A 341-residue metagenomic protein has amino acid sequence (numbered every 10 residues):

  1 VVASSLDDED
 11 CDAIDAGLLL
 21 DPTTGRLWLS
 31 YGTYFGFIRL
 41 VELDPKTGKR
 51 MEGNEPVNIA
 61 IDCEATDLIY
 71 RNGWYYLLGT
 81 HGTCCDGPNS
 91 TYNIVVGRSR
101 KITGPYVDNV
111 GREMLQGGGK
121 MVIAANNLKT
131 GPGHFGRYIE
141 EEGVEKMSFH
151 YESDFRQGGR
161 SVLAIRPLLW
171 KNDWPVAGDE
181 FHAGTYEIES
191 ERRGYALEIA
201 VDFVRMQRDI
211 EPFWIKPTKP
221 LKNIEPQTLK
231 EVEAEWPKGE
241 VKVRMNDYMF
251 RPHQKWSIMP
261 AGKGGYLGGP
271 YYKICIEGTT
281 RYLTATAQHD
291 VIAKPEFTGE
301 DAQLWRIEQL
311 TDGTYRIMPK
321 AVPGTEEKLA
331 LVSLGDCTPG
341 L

Functional and structural regions predicted by a protein language model:
V1-I14, L20-C63, Y70-I123, E142-T185 (+2 more regions): Beta-rich carbohydrate-recognition and catalytic domains
E9-C11, A60-I61, K129-T130, R160-S161 (+3 more regions): Short solvent-exposed loop/turn micro-motifs enriched in small/polar/acidic residues
D12-D15, D62-A65, G131-G133, P252 (+1 more regions): Beta-rich catalytic cores
D15-G17, A125-I139: Signature of short aromatic-glycine-proline-rich micro-motifs recurring in repeat-based ectodomains
G17, D67, V95-R98, G136 (+2 more regions): Residues located in well-ordered beta-strands
L19-D21, I69-Y70, V107, Y138-I139 (+5 more regions): Well-ordered beta-strand positions
G131-G133, S161-V162, E326-K328: Short, surface-exposed coil-to-beta transition loops
A183-L341: Lectin-like carbohydrate-binding module/patch detector with strong preference for beta-trefoil
